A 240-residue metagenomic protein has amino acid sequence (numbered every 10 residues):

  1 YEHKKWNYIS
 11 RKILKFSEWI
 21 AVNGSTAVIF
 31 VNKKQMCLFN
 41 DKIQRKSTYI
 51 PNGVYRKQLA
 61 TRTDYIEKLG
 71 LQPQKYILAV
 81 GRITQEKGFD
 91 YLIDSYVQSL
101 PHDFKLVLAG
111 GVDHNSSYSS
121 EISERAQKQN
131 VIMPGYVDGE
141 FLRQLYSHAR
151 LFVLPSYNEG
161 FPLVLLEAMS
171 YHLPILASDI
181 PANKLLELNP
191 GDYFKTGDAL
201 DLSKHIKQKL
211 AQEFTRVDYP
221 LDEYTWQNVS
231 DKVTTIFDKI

Functional and structural regions predicted by a protein language model:
R11-A27: Membrane-proximal helix-turn-helix segments that form the acceptor-binding/catalytic region of lipid-linked
N40, G53-P73: Acidic anion/phosphate-binding donor-loop and adjacent secondary structure in glycosyltransferase catalytic cores
K75-A79, T84-Q98: A conserved mid-protein helix/loop that constitutes part of the nucleotide-sugar donor-binding site
S119-V137: Nucleotide-activated donor-binding/catalytic signature segment of Leloir-type glycosyltransferases, i.e., the conserved
Y136-V137, Q144-A149: Short alpha-helical donor nucleotide-sugar binding micro-motif in glycosyltransferases
Y157: Aromatic "clamp/platform" in nucleotide-sugar-dependent glycosyltransferases that forms part of the donor/acceptor
P174-A177: Short hydrophobic beta-strand element within catalytic cores of glycosyltransferases and related nucleotide-activated
G191-L200, K207-A211: Conserved acidic donor-binding segment of nucleotide-sugar-dependent glycosyltransferases
